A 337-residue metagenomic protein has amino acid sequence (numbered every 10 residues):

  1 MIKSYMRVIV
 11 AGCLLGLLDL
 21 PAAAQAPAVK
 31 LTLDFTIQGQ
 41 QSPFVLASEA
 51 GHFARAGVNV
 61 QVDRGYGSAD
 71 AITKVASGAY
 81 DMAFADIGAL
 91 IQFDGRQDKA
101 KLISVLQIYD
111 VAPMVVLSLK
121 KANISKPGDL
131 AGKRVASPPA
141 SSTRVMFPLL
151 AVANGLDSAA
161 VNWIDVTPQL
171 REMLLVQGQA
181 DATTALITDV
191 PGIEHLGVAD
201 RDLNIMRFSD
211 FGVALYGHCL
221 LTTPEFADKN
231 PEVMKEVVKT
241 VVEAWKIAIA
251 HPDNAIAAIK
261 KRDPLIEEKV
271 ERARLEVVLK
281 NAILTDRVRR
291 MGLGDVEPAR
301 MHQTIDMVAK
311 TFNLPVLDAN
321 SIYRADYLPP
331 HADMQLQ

Functional and structural regions predicted by a protein language model:
M1-S4: N-terminal secretory signal peptides that target proteins for export/translocation
V8-D19: Bacterial N-terminal signal peptides
Q25-T167, R171-I187, M206-F208, V213-A214: Short, glycine-/small- and polar/acidic-enriched structural segments that line small-molecule recognition paths
S48-E49, A54, V152, E194-H195 (+2 more regions): Short polybasic/polar patches that bind polyanions
H52-R55, A153-S158, L196-A199, L265-E267 (+1 more regions): Short helix-capping segments at alpha-helix termini
Q97, Q169-E267: Pocket-lining segment of extracytoplasmic ligand-binding domains
K229-F312: Secondary-structure end/capping motifs
A299-Q337: Conserved C-terminal helix/tail region of periplasmic/extracytoplasmic solute-binding proteins
